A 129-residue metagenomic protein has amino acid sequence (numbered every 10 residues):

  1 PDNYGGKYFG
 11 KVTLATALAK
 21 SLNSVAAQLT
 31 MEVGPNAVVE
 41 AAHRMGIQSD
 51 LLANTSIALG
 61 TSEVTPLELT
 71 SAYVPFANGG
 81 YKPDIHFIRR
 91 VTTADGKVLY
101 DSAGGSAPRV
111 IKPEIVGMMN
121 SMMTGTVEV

Functional and structural regions predicted by a protein language model:
D2-N78, M122-G125: Active-site-adjacent helix/loop patches that line small-molecule binding or acyl-intermediate pockets
T16, E63-V129: A penicillin-recognizing enzyme superfamily signal
